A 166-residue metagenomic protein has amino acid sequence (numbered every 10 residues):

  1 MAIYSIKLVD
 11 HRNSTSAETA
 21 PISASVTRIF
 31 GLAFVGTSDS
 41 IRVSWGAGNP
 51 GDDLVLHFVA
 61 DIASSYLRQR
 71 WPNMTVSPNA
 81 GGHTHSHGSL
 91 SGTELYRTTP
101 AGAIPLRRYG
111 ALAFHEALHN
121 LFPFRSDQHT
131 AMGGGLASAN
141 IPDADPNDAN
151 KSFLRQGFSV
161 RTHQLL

Functional and structural regions predicted by a protein language model:
M1-S14: Short beta-strand segments enriched in small/hydrophobic residues
S5, V55, G92-E94, T130-L136 (+1 more regions): Generic structural signal for residues positioned in beta-strands
I6, L32-G36, A137: N-terminal leader/targeting segments
T15, Y96-R97, P142, R161: Alpha-helix initiation/capping motif
S16-Q128: Metzincin-family zinc-dependent endopeptidase catalytic domain
G102-L166: The catalytic-center signature of Zn2+-dependent metalloproteases
